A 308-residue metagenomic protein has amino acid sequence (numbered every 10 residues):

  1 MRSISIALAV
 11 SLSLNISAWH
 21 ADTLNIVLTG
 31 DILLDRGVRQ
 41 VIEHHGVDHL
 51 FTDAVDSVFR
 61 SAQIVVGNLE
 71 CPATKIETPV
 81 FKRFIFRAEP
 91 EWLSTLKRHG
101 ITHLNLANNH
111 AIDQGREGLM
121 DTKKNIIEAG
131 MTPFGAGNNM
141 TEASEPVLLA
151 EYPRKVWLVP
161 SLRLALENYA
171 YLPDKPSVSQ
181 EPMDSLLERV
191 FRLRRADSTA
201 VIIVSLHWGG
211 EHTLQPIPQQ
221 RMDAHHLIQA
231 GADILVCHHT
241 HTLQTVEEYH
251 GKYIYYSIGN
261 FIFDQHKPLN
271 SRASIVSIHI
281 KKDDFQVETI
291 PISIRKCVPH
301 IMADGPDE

Functional and structural regions predicted by a protein language model:
M1-A21: Bacterial Sec-dependent N-terminal signal peptides
W19-E308: Acidic, metal/ion-coordinating pockets
